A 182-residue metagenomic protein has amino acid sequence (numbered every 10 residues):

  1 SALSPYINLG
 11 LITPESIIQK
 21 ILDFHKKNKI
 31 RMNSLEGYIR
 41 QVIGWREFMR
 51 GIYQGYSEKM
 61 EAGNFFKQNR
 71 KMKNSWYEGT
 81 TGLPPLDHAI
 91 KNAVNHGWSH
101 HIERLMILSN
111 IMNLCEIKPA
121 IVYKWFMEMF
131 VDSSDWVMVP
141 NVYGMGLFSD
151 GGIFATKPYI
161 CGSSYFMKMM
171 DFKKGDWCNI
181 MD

Functional and structural regions predicted by a protein language model:
S1-S4, N8-D182: C-terminal catalytic domain of photolyase/cryptochrome flavoproteins, centering on the FAD-binding pocket
